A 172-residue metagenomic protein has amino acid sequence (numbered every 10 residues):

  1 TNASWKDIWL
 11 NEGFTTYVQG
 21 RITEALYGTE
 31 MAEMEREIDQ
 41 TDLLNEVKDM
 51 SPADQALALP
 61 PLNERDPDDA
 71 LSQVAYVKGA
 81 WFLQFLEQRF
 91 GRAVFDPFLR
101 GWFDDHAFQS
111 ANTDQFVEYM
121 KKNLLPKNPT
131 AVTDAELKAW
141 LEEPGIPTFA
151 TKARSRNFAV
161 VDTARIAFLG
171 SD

Functional and structural regions predicted by a protein language model:
T1-A164: Hydrophobic alpha-helical and helix-loop surface patches within well-folded domains that function as non-catalytic
T163-D172: Non-catalytic terminal regions of proteins
